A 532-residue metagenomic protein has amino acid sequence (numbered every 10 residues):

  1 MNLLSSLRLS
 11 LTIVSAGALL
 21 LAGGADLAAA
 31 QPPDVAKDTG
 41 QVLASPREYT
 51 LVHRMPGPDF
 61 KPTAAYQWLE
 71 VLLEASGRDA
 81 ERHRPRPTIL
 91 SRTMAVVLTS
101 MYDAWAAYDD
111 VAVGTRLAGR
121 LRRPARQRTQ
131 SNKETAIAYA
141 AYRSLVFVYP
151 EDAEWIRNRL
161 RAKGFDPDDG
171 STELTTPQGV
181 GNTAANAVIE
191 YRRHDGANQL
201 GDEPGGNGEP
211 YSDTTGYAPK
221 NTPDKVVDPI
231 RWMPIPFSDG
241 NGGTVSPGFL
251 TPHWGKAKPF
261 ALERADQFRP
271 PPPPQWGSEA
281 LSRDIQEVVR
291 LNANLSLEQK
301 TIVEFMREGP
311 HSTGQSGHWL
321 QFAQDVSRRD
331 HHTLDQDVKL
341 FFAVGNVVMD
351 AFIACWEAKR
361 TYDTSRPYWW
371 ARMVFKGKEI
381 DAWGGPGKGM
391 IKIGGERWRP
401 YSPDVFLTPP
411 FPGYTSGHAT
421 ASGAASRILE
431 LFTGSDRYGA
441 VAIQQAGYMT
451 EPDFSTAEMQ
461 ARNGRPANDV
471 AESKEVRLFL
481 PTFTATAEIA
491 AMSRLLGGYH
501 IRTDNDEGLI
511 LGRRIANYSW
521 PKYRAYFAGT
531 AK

Functional and structural regions predicted by a protein language model:
N2-V14: Bacterial N-terminal signal peptides that target proteins for export
S6, L19-L20, P412, G498: Generic secretory/membrane-interface signal
L11-V14, A18, D152, D381: Short, flexible helical or helix-coil boundary motifs
A18-L27: C-terminal segment of classical bacterial N-terminal signal peptides
P32-K532: Acidic/polar surface patches and capping/hinge elements
